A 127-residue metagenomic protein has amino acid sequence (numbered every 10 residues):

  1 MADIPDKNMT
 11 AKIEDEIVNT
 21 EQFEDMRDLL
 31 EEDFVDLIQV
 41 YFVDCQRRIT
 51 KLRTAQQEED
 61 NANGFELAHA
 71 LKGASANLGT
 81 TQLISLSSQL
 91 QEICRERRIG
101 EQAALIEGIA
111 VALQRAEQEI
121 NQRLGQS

Functional and structural regions predicted by a protein language model:
M1-E66, A70-S127: Two-component system phosphorelay core
